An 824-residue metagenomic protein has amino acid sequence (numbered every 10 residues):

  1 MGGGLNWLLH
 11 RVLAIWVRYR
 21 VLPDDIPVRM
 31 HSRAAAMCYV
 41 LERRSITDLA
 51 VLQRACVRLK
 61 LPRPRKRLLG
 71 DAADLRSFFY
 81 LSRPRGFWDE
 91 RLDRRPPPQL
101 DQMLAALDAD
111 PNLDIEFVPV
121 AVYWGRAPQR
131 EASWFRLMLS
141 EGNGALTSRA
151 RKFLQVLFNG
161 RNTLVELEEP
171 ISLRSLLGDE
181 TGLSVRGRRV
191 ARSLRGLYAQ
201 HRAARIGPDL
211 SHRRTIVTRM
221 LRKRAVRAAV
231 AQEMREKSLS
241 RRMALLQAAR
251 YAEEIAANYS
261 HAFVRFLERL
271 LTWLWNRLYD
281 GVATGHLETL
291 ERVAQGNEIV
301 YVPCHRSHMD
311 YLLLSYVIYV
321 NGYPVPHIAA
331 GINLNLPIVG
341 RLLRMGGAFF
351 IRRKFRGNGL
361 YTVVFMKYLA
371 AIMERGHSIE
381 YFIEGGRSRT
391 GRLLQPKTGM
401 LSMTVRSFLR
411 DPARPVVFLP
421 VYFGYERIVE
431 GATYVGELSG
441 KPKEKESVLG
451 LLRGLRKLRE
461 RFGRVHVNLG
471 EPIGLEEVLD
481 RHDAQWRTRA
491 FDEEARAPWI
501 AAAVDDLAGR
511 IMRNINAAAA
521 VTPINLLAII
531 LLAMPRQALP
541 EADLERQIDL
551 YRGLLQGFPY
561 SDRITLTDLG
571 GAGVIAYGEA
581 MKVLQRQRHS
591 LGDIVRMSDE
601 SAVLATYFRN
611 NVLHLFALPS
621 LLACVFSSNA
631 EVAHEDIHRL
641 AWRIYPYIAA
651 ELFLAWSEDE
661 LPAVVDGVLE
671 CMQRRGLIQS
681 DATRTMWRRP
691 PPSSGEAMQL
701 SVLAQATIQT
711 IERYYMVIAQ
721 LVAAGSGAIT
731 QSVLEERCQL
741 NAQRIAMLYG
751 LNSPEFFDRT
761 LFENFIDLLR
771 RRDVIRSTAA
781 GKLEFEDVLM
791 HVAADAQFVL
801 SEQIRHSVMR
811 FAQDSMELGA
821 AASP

Functional and structural regions predicted by a protein language model:
M1-P824: Membrane-interfacial terminal anchoring regions of lipid-handling membrane enzymes
